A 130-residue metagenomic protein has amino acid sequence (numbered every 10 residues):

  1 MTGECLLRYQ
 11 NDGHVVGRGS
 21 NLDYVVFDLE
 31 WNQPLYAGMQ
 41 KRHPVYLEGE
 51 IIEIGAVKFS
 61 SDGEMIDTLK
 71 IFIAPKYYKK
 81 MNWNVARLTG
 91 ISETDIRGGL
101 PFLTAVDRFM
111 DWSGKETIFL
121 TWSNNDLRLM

Functional and structural regions predicted by a protein language model:
L6-Y9, G13, G17-L127: Conserved non-catalytic scaffold segment of RNase H-like nuclease domains
